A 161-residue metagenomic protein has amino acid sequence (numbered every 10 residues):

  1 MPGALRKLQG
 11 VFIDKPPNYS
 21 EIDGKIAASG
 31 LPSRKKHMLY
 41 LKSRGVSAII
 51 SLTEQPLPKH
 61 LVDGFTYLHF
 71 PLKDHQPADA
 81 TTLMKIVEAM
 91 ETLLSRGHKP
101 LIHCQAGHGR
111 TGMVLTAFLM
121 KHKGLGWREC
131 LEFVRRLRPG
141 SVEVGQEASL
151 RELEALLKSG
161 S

Functional and structural regions predicted by a protein language model:
M1-P100, V114-S161: Cys-dependent protein tyrosine phosphatase-like superfamily
C104: Short cysteine clusters
G107: Conserved G/P- and acidic residue-centered "switch" motifs that form tight phosphate/ATP-binding loops in soluble
T111: Ser/Thr-glycine-rich phosphate-binding loops at phosphate-binding pockets of nucleotides, nucleotide cofactors
